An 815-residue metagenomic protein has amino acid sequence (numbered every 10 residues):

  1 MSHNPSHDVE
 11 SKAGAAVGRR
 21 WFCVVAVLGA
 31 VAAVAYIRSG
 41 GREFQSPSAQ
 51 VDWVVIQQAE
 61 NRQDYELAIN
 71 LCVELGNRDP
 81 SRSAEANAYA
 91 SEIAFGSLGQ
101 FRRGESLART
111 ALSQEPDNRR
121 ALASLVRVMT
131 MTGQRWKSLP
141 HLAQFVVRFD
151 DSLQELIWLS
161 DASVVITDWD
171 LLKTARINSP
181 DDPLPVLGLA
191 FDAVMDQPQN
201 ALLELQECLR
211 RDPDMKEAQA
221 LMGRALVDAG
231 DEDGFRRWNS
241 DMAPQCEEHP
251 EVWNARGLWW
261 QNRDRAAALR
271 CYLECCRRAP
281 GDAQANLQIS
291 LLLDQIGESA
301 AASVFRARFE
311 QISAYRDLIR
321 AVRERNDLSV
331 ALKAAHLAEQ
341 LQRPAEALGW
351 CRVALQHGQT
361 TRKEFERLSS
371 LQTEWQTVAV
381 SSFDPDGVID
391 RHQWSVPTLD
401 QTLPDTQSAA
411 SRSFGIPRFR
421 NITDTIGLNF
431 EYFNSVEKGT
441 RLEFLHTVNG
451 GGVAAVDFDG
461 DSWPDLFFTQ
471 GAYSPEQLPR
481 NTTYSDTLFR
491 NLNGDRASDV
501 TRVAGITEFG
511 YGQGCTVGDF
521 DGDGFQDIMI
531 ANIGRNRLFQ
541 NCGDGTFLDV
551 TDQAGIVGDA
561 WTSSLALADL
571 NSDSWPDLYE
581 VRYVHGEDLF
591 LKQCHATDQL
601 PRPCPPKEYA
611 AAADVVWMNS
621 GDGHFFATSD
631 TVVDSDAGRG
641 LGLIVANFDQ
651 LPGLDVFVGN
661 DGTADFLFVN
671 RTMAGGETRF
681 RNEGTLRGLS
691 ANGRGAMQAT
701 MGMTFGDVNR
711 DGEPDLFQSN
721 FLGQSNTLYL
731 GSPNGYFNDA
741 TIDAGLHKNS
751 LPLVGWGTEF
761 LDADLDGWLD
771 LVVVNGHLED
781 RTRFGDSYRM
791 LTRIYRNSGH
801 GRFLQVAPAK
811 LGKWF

Functional and structural regions predicted by a protein language model:
M1-E10: N-terminal intrinsically disordered, acidic low-complexity segments at the extreme N-terminus
E10-L28: N-terminal Sec-pathway targeting helices
V31-Y89, L98-R102, S106, R306 (+2 more regions): N-terminal leader/linker segments that initiate helical-solenoid repeat arrays
G41, P47-Q50, V54, C72 (+17 more regions): Acidic, glycine/proline-rich Ca2+-coordinating loop motifs
E60, F95-G96, T130, A193-V194 (+4 more regions): Position-specific recognition of the canonical hydrophobic site in helix A of tetratricopeptide repeat
F95-F101, S106-R120: Structured, soluble extracytoplasmic/luminal domains of envelope-associated proteins
F95-Q100, D196, R263-D264, S299-A300: Short coil/turn connectors between adjacent alpha-helices in alpha-solenoid helical repeat scaffolds
N118-R127, M131-W136, L142-L156: Non-cytosolic head/periplasmic domains of membrane-anchored proteins
